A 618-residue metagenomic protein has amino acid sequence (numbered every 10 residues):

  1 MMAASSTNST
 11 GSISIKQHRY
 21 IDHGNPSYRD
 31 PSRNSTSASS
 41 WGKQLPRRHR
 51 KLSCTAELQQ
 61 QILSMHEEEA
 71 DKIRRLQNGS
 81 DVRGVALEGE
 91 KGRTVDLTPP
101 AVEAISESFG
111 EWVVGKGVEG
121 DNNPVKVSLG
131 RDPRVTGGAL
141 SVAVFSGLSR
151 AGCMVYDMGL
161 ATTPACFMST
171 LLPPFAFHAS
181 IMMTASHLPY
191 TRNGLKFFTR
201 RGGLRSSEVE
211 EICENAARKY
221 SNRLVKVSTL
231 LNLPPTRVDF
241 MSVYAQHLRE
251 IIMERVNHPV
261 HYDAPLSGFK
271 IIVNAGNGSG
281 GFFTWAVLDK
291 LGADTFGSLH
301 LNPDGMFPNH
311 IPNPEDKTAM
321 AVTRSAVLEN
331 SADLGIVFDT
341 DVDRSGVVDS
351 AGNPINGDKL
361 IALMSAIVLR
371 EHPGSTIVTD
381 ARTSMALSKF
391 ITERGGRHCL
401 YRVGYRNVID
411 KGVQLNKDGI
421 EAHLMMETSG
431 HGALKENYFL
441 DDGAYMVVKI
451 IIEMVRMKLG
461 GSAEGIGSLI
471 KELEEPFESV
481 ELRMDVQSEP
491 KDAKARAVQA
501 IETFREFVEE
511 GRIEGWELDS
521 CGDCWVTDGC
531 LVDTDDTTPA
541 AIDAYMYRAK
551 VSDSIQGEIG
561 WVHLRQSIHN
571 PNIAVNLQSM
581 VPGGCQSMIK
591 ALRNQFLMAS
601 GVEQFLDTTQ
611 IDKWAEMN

Functional and structural regions predicted by a protein language model:
A3-G11, G115-R192, M241, R249 (+1 more regions): N-terminal small/polar loop signature for handling phosphorylated ligands or for N-terminal nucleophile
Y20-S146, R150, L231-I271: An N-terminal, well-structured beta->alpha segment
E69-D71, P174, T191-N330: Gly/Ser/Thr-enriched, mixed-charge loops and adjacent short helices that form phosphate/oxyanion-binding elements
R74-K91, A275-N277, L424-T428, N437-G443: Conserved phosphate/anionic-ligand binding catalytic regions in large, soluble enzymes, centered on
S149, M158-T163, E211-E250, S350-L434 (+1 more regions): Proline/glycine-rich low-complexity loops and linkers
S180-S186, F198, N274, V337-D339 (+2 more regions): Short beta-strand segments
A332-L334, H372-N576, V581-N618: Phosphate-binding and adjacent anionic-ligand microenvironments
